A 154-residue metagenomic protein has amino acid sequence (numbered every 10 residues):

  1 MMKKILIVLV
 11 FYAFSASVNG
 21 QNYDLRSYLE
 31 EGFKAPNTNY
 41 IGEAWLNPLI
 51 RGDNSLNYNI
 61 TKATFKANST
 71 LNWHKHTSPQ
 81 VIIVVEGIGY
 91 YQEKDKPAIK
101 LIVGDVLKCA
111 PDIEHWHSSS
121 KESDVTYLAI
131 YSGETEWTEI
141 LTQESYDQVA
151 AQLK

Functional and structural regions predicted by a protein language model:
K4-F14: Sec-dependent N-terminal signal peptides
S17-N57, E139-K154: A short, N-terminal "cap"/entry segment at the start of jelly-roll beta-barrel domains of the cupin/DSBH fold
N59-H76: Conserved short histidine dyad/triad with adjacent acidic residue
L71-S78, I113-S119: Histidine-centered catalytic micro-motifs
H76-Y90, K94-D95: Glycine- and acidic-residue-biased ligand/ion/polar-headgroup-sensing regions
Y90, P111-E136: Ligand-binding loop in jelly-roll beta-barrel domains
D95-D112: Short acidic-glycine-tyrosine-enriched beta hairpin
